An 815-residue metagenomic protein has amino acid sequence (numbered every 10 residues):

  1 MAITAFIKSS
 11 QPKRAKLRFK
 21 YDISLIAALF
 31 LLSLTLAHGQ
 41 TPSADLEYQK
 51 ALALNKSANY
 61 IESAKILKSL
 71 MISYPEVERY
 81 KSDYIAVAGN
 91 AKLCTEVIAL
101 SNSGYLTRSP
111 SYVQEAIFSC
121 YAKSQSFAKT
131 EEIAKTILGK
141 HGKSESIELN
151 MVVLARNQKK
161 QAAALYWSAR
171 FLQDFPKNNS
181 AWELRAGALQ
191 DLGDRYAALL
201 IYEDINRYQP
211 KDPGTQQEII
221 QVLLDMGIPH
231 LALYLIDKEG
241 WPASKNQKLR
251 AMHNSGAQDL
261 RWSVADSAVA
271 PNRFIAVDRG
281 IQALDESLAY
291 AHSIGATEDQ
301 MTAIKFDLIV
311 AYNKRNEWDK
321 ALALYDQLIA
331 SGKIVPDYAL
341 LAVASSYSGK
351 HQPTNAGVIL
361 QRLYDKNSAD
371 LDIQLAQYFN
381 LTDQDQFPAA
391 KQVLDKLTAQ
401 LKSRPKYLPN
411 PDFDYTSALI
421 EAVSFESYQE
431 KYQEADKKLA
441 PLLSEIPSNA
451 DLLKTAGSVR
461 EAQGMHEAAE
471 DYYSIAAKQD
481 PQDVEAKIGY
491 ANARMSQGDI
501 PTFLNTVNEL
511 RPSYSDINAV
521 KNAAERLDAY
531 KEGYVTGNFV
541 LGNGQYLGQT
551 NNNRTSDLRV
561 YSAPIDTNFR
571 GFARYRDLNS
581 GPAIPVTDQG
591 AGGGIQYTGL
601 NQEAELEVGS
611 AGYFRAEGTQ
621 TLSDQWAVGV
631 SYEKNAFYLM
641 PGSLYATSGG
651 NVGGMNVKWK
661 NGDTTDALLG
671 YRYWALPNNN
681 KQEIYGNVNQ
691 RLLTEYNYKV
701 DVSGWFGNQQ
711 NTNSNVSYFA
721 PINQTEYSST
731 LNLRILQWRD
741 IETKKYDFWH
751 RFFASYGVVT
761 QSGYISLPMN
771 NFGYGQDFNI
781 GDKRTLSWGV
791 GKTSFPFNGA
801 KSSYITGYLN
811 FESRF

Functional and structural regions predicted by a protein language model:
M1-F19: N-terminal secretory signal peptides that target proteins for export/translocation
I3, I7, I23-I26, I205: Short hydrophobic transmembrane-like helices used for membrane targeting/insertion
S24-T35: Bacterial N-terminal signal peptides
A37-D83, N90, A99, S109 (+3 more regions): N-terminal leader/linker segments that initiate helical-solenoid repeat arrays
L54, V77, E132, T136 (+5 more regions): Gram-negative and organellar
P75-A128, E132-K135: Post-signal peptide N-terminal segment of secreted/secretory-pathway proteins
C120-K123, L154, V222: Alpha-helical repeat-solenoid motif detector
